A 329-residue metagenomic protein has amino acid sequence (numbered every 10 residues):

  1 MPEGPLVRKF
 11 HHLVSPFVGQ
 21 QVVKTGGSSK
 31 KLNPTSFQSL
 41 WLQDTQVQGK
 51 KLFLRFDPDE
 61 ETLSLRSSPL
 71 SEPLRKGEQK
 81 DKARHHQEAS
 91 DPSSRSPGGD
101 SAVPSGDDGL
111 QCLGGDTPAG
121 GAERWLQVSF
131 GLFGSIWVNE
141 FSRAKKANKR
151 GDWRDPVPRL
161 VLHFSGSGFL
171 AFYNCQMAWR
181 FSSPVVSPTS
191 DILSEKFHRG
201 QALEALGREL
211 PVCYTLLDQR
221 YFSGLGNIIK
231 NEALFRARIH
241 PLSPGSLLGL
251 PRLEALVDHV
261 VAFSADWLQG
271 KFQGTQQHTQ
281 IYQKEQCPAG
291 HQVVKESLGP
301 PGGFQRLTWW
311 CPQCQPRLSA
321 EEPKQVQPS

Functional and structural regions predicted by a protein language model:
M1-K31: Eukaryotic proteins' extreme N-terminal regulatory segments
V23-F37, W41, Q46, P73-K76 (+4 more regions): Basic, nucleic-acid-binding surfaces and adjacent catalytic neighborhoods in DNA/RNA-processing proteins
P58, F164-G166, Q305: Acidic/polar residues in short coil/turn loops that connect beta-strands within repeat-based beta-sheet scaffolds
E60-S64, T117-A122, G302: Short, solvent-exposed loop/turn segments that connect beta-strands within catalytic domains and beta-strand-rich
E61-S64, R180, S319: Short, charged/polar, Gly/Pro-enriched secondary-structure boundary elements
S68-R238, P244-L247, P251: Phosphate/anion-contacting hairpin/loop surfaces
